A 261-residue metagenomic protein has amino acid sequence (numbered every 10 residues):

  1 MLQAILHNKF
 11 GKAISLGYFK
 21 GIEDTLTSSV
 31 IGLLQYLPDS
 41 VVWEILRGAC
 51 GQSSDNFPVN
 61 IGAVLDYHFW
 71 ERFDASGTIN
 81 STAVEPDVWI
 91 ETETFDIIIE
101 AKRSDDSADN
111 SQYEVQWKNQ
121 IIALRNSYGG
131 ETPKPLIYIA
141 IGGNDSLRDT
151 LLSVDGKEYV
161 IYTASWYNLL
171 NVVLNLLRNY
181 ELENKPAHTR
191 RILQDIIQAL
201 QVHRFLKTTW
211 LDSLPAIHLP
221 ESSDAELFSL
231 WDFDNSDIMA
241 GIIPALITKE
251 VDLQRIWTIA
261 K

Functional and structural regions predicted by a protein language model:
M1-K261: Charged, terminal alpha-helix-loop-beta segments that serve as non-catalytic nucleic-acid engagement and/or assembly
